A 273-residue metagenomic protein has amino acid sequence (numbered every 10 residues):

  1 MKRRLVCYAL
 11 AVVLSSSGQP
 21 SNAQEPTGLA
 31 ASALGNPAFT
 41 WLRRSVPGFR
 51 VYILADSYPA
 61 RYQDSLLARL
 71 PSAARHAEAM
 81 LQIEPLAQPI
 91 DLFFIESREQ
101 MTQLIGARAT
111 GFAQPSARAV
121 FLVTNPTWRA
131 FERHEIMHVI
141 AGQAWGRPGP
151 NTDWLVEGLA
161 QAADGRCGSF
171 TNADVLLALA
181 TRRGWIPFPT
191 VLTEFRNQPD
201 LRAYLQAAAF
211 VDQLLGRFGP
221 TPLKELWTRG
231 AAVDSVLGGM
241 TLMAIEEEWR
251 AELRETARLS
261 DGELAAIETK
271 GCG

Functional and structural regions predicted by a protein language model:
M1-R4: Positively charged n-region of N-terminal signal peptides that target proteins for export
C7-S16: Bacterial N-terminal signal peptides
A9, P59, F93, L122 (+2 more regions): Amphipathic, positively biased hydrophobic alpha-helical segments used for protein targeting and membrane insertion
G18-A23: Boundary at the C-terminal end of the N-terminal hydrophobic targeting segment
Q24-L29: Cleaved targeting-peptide boundary
A30-P148, T152, A232-L237: Juxtacatalytic substrate-recognition/specificity segment
A107-P115, T124, F131, R147-G273: Acidic/His/Gly-enriched intrinsically disordered linker/tail segments that often contain short helix/coil "MoRF-like"
